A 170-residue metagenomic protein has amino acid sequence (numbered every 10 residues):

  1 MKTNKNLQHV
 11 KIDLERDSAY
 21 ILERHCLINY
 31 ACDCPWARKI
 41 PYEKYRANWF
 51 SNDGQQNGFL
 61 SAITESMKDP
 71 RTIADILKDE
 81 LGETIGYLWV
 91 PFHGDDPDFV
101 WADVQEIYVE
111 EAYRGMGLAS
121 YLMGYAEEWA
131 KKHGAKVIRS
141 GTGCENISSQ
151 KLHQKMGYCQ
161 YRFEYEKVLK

Functional and structural regions predicted by a protein language model:
M1-E43: Conserved N-terminal entry element of GNAT/NAT acetyltransferase domains
Y20, R24, G58-A62, Y121 (+2 more regions): Alpha-helical elements of Rossmann-like donor-binding domains used by nucleotide-donor carbohydrate transfer enzymes
C26-F99, Q105, V168: Acetyl-CoA-dependent GNAT
E106-V109, G115-E128, K132, I147 (+2 more regions): Conserved acetyl-CoA-binding loop-helix of GNAT-fold acetyltransferases
R114, S140-Q150, E166-V168: Conserved beta-strand-loop-alpha-helix junction that forms the acyl-donor binding cleft
A130-G141: Conserved GNAT acetyl-CoA-binding A-motif
Q154-F163: Conserved acetyl-CoA-binding loop of GNAT-fold acetyltransferases
